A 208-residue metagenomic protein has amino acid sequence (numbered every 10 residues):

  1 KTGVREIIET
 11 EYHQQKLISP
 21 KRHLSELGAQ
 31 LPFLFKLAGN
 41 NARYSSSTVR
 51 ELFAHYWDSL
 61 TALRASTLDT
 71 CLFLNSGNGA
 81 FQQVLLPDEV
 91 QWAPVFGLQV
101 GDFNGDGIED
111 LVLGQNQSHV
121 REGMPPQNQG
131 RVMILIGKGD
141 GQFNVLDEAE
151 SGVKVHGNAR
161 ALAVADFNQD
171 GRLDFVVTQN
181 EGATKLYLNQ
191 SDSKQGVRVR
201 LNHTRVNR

Functional and structural regions predicted by a protein language model:
K1-R208: Beta-propeller-forming repeat regions
